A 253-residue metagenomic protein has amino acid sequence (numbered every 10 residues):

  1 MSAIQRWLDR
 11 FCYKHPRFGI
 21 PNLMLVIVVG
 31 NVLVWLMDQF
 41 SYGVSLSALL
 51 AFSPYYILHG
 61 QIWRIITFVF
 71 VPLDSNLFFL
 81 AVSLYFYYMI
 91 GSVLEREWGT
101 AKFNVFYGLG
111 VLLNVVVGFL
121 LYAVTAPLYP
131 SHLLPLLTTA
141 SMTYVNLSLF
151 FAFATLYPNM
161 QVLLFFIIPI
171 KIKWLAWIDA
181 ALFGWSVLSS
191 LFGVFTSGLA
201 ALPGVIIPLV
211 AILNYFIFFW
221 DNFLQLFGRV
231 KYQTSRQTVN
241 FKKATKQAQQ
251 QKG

Functional and structural regions predicted by a protein language model:
M1-K14, F195-G253: Cytosolic, positively charged, low-complexity intrinsically disordered regions immediately flanking transmembrane
P16-V116, Y122-A126, P130-H132, S197-P203: N-terminal TM1-TM2 helical hairpin plus the immediately adjacent luminal interfacial "cap"
V44-S45, Y157-I170, F219-K231: Juxtamembrane/interfacial segments flanking transmembrane helices
A81-Y85, T143-F151, I167, P203-D221: Hydrophobic core segments of alpha-helical transmembrane domains in multi-pass membrane proteins
F103-Y107, F165, L175: Alpha-helical transmembrane segments and their helix-entry boundary regions
V111-V115, K171-F183: Small-residue-rich segments of transmembrane alpha-helices in multi-pass membrane proteins, especially helix faces
F119-A123, I178-F195: Hydrophobic alpha-helical transmembrane segments in multi-pass integral membrane proteins
V124, L128, H132-Q161, P169-W174: Membrane-interface micro-motifs in multi-pass membrane enzymes
